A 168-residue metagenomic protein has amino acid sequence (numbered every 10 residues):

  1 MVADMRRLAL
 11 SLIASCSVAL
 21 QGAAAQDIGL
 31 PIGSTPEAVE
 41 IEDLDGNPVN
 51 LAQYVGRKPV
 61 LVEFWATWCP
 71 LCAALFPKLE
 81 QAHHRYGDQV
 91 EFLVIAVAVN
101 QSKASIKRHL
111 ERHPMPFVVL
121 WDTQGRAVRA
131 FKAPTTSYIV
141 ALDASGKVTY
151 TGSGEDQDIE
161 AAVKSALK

Functional and structural regions predicted by a protein language model:
V2-L12: Bacterial N-terminal signal peptides that target proteins for export
L12, A19-A38, V55: N-proximal helix/coil linker or "cap" segments that precede and/or mark the start of modular domains
A38-V60: A short beta-strand-turn-helix
K58-V60, F64-W68, T135: Short pre-active-site segment immediately N-terminal to redox-active cysteine/selenocysteine motifs in thiol-based
L61-V62, F92, I139: Hydrophobic beta-strand anchors of alpha/beta hydrolase catalytic cores
A73-H113, T123-A130, A161: Structural microenvironment flanking redox-active thiols in thiol-disulfide oxidoreductases
R108-P116, D122-A166: Thiol/disulfide oxidoreductase modules built on the thioredoxin-like
